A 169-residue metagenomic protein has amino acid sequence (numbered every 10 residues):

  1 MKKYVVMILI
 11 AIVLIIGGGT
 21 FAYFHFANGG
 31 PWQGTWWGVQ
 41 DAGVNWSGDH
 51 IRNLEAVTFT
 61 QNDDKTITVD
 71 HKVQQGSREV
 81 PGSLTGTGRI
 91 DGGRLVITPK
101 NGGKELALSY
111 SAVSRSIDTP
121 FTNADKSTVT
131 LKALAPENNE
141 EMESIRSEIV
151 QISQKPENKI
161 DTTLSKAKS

Functional and structural regions predicted by a protein language model:
M1-I15: N-terminal Sec-pathway targeting helices
I16-W32: Sec-dependent signal peptide cleavage junction
G29-T66, G102-E105: Short, solvent-exposed loop/hinge segments that bridge or flank secondary-structure elements
W37-D41, V69-Q74, R94-N101, T119-T122: Short beta-strand segments that buttress and anchor functional surface loops
S47-G92: N-terminal glycine/threonine-rich, aromatic-flanked beta-hairpin/loop signature
R52-L54, S77, K100-G103, T122-K126 (+1 more regions): Glycine-centered tight beta-turn/hairpin loop motif at sheet-sheet or coil-to-beta transitions
P81-R94, S114-S169: Edge beta-strand at a domain terminus
V96-S114: An anionic, turn-rich surface loop/hairpin at beta-sheet edges that serves as a generic interaction/coordination patch
